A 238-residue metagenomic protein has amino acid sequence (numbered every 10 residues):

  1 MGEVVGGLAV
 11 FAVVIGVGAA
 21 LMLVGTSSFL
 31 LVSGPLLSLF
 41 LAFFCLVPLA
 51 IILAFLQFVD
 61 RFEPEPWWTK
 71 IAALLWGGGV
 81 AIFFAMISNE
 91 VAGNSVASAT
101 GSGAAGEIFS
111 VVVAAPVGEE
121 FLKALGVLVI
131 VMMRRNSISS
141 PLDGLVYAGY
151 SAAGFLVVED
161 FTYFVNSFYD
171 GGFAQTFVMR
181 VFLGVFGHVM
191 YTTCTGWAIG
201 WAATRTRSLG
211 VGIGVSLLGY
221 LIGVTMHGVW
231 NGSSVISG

Functional and structural regions predicted by a protein language model:
M1-G238: Hydrophobic alpha-helical segments at protein termini of multi-pass membrane proteins
